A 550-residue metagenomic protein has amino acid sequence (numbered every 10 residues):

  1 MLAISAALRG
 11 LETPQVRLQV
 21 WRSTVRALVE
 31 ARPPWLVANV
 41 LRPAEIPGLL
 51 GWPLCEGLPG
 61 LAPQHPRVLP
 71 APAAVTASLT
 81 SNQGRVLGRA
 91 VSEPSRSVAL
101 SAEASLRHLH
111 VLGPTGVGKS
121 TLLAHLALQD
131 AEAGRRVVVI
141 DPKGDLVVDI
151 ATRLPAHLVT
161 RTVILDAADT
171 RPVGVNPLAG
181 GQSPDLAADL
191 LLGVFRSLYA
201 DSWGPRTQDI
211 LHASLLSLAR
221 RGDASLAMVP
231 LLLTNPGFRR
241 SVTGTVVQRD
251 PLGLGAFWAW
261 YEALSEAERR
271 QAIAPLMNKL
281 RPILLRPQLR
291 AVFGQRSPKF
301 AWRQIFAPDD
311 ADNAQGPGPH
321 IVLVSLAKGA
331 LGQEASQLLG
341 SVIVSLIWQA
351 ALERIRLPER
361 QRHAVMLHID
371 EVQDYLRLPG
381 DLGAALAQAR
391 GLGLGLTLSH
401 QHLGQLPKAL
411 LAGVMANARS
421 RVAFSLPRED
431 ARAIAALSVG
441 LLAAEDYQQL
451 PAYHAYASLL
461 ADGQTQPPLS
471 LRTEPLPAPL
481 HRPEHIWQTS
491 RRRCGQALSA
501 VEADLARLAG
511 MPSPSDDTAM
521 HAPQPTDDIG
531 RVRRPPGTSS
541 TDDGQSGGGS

Functional and structural regions predicted by a protein language model:
M1, V137-V139, R421-V422: Short cationic amphipathic helices and targeting signals
M1-V117, T121-L126, T170-G174, A409 (+1 more regions): Basic- and hydrophobic-enriched, low-structure N-terminal and domain-boundary segments that flank ATP-binding catalytic
L2-L28, Q388-R390, G395, A455-Y456 (+1 more regions): C-terminal, active-site-flanking charged/polar segments
I4-L8, L339-I347, I434, S438 (+2 more regions): Short amphipathic C-terminal alpha-helix that caps PH/PH-like domains
P14-V16, A44-I46, L109, P319 (+6 more regions): Hydrophobic multi-pass inner-membrane translocation pores used for secretion and envelope-lipid/glycan export
V40, A179-D185, L378-P379, G383-P468: Conserved ATP-driven motor cores of ASCE-family P-loop NTPases powering translocation/secretion/packaging/pilus
Q64-A90, P230-L231, G237-D250, L254 (+6 more regions): Conserved P-loop NTPase motor module
R89-P94, P114, L122-L394, Y447-P451 (+1 more regions): P-loop NTPase motor domains
